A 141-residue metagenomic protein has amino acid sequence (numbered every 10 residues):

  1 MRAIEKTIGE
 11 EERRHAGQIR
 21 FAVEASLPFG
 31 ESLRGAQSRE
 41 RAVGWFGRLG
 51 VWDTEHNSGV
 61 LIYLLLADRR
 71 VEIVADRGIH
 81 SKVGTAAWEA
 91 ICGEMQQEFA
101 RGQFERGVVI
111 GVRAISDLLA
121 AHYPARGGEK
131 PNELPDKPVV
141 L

Functional and structural regions predicted by a protein language model:
M1-G127, P131, V140: Divalent-cation
L134: Short clusters of hydrophobic/aromatic residues that line enzyme substrate/ligand-binding pockets
